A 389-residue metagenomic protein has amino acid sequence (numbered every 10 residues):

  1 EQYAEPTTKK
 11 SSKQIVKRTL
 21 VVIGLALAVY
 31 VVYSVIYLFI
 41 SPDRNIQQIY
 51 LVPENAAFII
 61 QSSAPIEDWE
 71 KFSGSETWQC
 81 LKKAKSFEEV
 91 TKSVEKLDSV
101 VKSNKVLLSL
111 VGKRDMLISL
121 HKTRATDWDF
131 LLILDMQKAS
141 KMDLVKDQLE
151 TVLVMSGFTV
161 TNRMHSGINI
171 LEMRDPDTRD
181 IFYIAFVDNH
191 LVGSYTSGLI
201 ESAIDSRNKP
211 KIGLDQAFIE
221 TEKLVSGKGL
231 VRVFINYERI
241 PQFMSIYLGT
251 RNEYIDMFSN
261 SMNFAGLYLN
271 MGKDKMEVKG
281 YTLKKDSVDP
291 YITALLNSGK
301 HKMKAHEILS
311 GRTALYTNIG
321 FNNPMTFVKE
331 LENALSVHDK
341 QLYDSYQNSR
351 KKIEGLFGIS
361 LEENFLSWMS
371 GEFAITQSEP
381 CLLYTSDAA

Functional and structural regions predicted by a protein language model:
E1-I15: N-terminal Lys/Arg-rich, disordered targeting/topogenic segments
K13-E172, P176, I219-M262, E277 (+1 more regions): Structural boundary/hinge residues at secondary-structure and domain interfaces
V160-M164, Y183-A185, L267-L269: Short, exposed beta-strand/loop patches in secreted or surface proteins that constitute
D175-P176, D180-S245: A conserved glycine-rich beta-strand in the N-terminal activation segment of trypsin-fold
I181-I204, G272-L283, S287-L295, E307: Charged, amphipathic alpha-helical scaffolding segments
Y384-A389: Conserved small/polar residues in nucleotide/adenosyl-binding loops
